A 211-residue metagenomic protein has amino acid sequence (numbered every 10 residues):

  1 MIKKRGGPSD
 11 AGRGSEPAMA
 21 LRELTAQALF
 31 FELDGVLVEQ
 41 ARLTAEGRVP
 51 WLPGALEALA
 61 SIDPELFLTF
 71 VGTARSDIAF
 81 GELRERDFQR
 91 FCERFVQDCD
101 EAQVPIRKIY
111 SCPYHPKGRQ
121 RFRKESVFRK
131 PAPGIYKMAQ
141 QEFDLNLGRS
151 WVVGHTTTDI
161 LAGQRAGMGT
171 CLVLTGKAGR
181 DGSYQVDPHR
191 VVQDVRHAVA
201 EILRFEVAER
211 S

Functional and structural regions predicted by a protein language model:
I2-F70: Active-site neighborhood of HAD-like aspartate-dependent phosphohydrolases
A41, I78-E82, K117-F122, G179-S183: A short acidic, helix-capping loop that chelates divalent metal ions and anchors anionic groups
L59-C92, P105-G118, G163: Substrate-recognition element of Asp-dependent hydrolases with the DxDx(T/V) motif
E82-E101, F122-I135, Q164-G167: Short, electropositive alpha-helical surface patch
D100-P105, D144: Short helix-capping segments at alpha-helix termini
V127-I160: Conserved Lys-Pro-Asp/Glu-containing loop-to-beta segment of HAD-superfamily phosphomonoesterases, centered on
G148, V152-R190: Acidic, Mg2+-coordinating phosphoryl-transfer loop and its flanking beta/alpha structural elements, shared across
H189-A198: Short acidic-hydrophobic, aromatic-tinged amphipathic segments that line or gate anion-handling sites
